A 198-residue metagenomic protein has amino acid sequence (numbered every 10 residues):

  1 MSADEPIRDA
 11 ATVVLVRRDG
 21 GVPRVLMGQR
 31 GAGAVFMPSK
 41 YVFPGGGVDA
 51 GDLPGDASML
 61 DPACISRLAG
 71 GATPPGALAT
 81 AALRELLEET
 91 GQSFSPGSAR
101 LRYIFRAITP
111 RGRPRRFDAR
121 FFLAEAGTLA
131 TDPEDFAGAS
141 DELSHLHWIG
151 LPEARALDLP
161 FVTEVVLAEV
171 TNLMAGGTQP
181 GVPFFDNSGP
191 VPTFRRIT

Functional and structural regions predicted by a protein language model:
S2, C64-R67, S98-T198: Nudix hydrolase/Nudix homology domain
A3, A72, G76, G112: Short, charged/polar micro-motifs that form catalytic or ligand-binding hotspots
A3-D56: Conserved N-terminal beta-strand and adjoining loop/helix that marks the start of the Nudix/MutT-like hydrolase domain
R8, G20, V35-F36, P96 (+2 more regions): A generic fold-level signal
R8, L26-M27, L83, S95-Y103 (+1 more regions): A structural signal for short, well-ordered beta-strand segments and their strand-loop junctions that often border
A10-A11, G76-R84, F161-A168: A structural signal for well-ordered alpha-helical segments within the folded catalytic domains of diverse enzymes
R24, A72-A81, A139-S144: Glycine-rich, flexible loop segments associated with nucleotide phosphate handling
F43-G45, D49-L101, F122: The catalytic Nudix box helix
